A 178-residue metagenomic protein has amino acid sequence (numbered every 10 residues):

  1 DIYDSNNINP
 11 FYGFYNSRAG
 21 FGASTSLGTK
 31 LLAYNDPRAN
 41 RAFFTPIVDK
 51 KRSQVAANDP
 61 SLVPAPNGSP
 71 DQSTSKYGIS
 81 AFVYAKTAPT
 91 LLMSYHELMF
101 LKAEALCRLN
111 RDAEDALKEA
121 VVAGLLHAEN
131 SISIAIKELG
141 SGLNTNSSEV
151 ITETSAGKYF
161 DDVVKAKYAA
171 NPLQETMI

Functional and structural regions predicted by a protein language model:
D1-K102, R108, E114-I178: Hydrophobic-face positions in mid-chain alpha helices that act as interaction patches
